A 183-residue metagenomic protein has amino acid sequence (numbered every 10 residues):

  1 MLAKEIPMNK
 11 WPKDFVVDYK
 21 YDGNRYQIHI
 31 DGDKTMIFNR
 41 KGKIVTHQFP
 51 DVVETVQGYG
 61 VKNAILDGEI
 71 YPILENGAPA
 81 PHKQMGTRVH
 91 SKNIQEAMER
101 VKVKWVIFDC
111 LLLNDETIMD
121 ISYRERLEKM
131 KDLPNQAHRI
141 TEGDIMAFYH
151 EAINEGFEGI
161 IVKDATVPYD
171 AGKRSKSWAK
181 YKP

Functional and structural regions predicted by a protein language model:
M1-P183: Catalytic cores of nucleic-acid ligases and guanylyltransferases
